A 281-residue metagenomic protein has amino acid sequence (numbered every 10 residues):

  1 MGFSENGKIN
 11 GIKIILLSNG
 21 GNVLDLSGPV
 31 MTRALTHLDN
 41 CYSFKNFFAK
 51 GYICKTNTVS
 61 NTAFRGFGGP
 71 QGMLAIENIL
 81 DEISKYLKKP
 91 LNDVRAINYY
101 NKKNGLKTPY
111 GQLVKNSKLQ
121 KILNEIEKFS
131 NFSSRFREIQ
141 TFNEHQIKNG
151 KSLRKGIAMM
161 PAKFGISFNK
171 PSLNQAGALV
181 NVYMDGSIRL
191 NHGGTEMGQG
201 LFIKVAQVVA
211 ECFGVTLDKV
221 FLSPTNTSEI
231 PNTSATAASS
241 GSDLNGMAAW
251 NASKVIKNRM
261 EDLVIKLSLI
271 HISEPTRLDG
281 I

Functional and structural regions predicted by a protein language model:
M1-N78, G165-Q175: Glycine-rich loop/linker segments at domain edges
L16-G21, F48, Y100-K103, K163-G165 (+2 more regions): Acidic, glycine-rich active-site loops and adjacent beta-strand->loop/helix elements that engage anionic groups
L26, L106-P109, H192-G193, N232-A237: Short acidic, glycine/proline-rich loop/turn micro-motifs
P29-A34, A63-D93, N98, S167 (+3 more regions): Alpha-helical support elements that line or immediately flank enzyme active sites and cofactor-binding pockets
C41, G177-N181, C212: Short, surface-exposed charged micro-motifs
K50-Y52, L217-G241: Flexible glycine/proline-rich, aromatic-decorated loop/lid segments
Y99-S187: Helix-loop-helix junctions that connect adjacent transmembrane helices in secondary transporters/permeases, recognized
I270-I281: Single conserved hydrophobic/aromatic residue that forms the stacking wall/gate of nucleotide- or nucleobase-binding
